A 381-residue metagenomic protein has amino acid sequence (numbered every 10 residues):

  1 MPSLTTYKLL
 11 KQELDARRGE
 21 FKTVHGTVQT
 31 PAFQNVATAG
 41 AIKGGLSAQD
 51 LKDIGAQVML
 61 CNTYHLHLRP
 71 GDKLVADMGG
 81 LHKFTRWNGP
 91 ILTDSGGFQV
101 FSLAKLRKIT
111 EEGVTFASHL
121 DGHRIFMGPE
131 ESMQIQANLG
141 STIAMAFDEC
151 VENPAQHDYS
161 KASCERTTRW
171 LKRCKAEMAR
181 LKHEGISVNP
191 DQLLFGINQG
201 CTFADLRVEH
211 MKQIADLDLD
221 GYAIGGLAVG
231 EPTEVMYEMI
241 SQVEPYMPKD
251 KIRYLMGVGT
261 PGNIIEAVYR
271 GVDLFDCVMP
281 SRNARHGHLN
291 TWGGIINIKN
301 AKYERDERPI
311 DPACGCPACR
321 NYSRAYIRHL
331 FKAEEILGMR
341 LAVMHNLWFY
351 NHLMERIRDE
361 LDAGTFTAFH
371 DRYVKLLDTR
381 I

Functional and structural regions predicted by a protein language model:
M1-E20, V28-A37, G44-G45, D148-P154 (+1 more regions): C-terminal extensions of enzymes
M1-V188, A301-E304: Non-catalytic, usually N-terminal nucleic-acid engagement modules in DNA/RNA processing proteins
G26, M59, D94, Q136 (+5 more regions): Conserved, mostly hydrophobic/aromatic
Q57, T142, D220, D273 (+1 more regions): Short acidic/polar active-site loop segments enriched in Thr and Asp
E131, I135, A162-R173, E209 (+4 more regions): A non-catalytic, amphipathic alpha-helix used as a structural packing/dimerization or gating element in enzyme scaffolds
G140, L171, K175-M178, K182 (+4 more regions): Structural signal for hydrophobic packing residues in well-ordered secondary-structure cores of soluble enzyme domains
N153-Q156, K161, G221-L227, I336-M339: Glycine- and acidic
E165, E177, L181-H183, N189-I310: Glycine-rich phosphate/ribose-binding loops and adjacent secondary-structure elements that form binding surfaces
